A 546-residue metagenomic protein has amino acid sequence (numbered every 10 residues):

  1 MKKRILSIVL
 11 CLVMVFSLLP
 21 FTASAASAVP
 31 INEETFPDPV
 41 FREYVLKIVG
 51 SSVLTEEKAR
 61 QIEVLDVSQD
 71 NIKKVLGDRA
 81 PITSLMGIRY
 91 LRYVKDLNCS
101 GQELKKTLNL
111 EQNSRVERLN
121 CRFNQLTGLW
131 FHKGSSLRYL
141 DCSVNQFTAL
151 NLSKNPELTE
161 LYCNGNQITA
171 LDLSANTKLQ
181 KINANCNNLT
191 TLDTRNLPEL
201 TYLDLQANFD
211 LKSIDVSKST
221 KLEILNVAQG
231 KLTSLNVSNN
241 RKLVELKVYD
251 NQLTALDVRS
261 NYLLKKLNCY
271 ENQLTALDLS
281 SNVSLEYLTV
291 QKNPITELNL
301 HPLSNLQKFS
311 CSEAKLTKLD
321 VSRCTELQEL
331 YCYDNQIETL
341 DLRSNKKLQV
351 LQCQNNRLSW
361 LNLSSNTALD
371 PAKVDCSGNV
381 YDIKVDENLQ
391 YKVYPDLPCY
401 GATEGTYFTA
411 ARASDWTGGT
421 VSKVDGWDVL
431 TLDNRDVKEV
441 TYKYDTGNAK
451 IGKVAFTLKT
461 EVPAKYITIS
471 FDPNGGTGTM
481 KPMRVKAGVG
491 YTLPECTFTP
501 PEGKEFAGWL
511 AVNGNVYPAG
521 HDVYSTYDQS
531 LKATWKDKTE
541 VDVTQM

Functional and structural regions predicted by a protein language model:
I5-I8, F16, F21-G101, S114 (+6 more regions): N-terminal capping/linker segments that flank leucine-rich repeat
L65-S68, V75, L97-C99, E117-C121 (+12 more regions): Conserved hydrophobic beta-strand positions in leucine-rich repeat
V75, L85-I88, T107-L108, L129 (+12 more regions): Canonical leucine-rich repeat
L91-V94, N113-V116, G134-L137, N155-L158 (+11 more regions): Leucine-rich repeat
Q102, N124, N145, N166 (+10 more regions): Consensus "Asn ladder" position of solenoid repeat domains
Q146-A149, S153, Q167-A170, S174 (+7 more regions): Thr-biased low-complexity repeat/linker tracts and other Thr-enriched repetitive architectures
S174, S217, R259, Y270 (+5 more regions): Long, contiguous interaction/targeting segments characteristic of exported/extracellular or secretory-pathway proteins
A464-M546: Secondary-structure capping and domain/repeat boundary segments
